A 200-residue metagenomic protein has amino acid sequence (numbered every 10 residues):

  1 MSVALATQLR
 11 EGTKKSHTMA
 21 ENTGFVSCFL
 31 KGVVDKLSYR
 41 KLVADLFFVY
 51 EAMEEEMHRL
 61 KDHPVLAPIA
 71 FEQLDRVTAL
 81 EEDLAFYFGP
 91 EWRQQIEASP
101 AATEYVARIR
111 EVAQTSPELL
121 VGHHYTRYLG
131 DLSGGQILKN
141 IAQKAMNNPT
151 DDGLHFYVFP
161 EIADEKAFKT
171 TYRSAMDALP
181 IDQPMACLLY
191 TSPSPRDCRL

Functional and structural regions predicted by a protein language model:
M1-V26, D164-A167: Acidic, low-complexity proline/glycine-rich segments
Q8, K15, K41, D45-F48 (+4 more regions): Charged, amphipathic alpha-helical oligomerization/scaffolding segments
R10-E11, A44, A67-A167: Active-site-proximal alpha-helical scaffolds that flank and shape metal-associated catalytic sites
M19-N22, V49-E56, G134, L138 (+1 more regions): Amphipathic, well-ordered alpha-helical segments in soluble domains
T23-R40, E51-F71: Helix-loop segments that flank and shape redox-cofactor active sites
M57-V65, K144-G153, A175-L188: Inter-helical turn/loop segments and adjacent helix faces that build the functional surface of alpha-helical bundle
E91-Q95, E104, K169-S192: Long, charge-rich low-complexity segments
Y190-L200: Single conserved hydrophobic/aromatic residue that forms the stacking wall/gate of nucleotide- or nucleobase-binding
